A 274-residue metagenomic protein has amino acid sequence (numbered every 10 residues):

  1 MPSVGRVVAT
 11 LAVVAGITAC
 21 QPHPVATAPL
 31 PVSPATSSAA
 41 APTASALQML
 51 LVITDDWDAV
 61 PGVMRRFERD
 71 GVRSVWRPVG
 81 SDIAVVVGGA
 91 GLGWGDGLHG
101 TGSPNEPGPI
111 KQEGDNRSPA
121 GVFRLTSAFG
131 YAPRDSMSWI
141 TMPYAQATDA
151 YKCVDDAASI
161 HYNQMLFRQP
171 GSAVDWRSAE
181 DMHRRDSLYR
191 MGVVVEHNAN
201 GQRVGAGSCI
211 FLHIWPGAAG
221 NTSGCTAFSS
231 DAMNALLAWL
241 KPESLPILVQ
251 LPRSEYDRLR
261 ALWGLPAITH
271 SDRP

Functional and structural regions predicted by a protein language model:
M1-A9: Bacterial N-terminal signal peptides that target proteins for export
I17-A19: C-terminal motif of bacterial Sec signal peptides marking the signal peptidase cleavage site
Q21-H23: Bacterial signal peptide processing site
L30-T222, A232-P274: Cell wall/extracellular polymer interaction/catalysis modules
C225: Short cysteine clusters
S229: Conserved "landmark" site that anchors the functional core of diverse proteins
